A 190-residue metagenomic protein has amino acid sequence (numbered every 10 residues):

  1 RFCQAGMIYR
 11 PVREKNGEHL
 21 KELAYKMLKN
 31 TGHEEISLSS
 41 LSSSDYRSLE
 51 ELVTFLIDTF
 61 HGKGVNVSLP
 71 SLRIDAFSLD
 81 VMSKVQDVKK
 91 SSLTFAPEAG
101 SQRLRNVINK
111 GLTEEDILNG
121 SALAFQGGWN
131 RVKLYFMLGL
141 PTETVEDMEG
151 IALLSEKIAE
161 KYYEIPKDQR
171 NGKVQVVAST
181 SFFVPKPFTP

Functional and structural regions predicted by a protein language model:
R1-E18: Canonical Radical SAM [4Fe-4S] cluster-binding loop centered on the CxxxCxxC motif and its immediate flanking residues
Y25-P185: Conserved SAM/AdoMet-binding glycine-rich loop
